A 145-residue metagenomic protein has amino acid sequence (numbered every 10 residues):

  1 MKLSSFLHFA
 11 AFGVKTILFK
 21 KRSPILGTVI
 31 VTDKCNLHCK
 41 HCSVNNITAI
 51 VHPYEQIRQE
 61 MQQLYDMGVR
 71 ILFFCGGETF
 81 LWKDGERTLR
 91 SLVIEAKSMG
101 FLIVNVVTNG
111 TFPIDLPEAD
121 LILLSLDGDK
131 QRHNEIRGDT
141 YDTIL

Functional and structural regions predicted by a protein language model:
L3-N109, P113: Conserved alpha-helical substructure of the radical SAM core
S43, I136-R137: Short, flexible helix/strand-to-coil boundary loops that buttress conserved ligand/catalytic motifs in alpha/beta
E118-K130: Non-cysteine beta-strand/loop elements that form the S-adenosyl-L-methionine
K130-I136: A short acidic, helix-capping loop that chelates divalent metal ions and anchors anionic groups
R137-L145: Glycine-rich S-adenosyl-L-methionine
